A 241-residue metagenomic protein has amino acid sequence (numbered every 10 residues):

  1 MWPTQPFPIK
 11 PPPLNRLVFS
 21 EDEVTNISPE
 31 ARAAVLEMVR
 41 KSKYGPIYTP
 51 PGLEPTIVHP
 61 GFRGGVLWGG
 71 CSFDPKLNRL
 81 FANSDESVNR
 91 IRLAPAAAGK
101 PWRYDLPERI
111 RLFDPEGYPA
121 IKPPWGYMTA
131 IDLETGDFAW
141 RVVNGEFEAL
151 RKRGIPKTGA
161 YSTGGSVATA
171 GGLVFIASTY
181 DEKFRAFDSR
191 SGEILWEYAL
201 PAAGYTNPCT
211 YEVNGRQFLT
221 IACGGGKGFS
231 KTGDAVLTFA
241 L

Functional and structural regions predicted by a protein language model:
M1-L241: Beta-sheet-rich non-transmembrane sensory/scaffold domains
